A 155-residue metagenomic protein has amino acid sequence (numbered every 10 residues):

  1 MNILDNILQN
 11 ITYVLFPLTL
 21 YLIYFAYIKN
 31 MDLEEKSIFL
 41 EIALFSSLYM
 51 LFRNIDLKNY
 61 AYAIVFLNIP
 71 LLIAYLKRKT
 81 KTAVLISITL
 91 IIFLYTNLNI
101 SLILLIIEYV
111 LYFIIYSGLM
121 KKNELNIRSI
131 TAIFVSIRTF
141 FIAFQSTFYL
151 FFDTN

Functional and structural regions predicted by a protein language model:
M1-L22, L57-A61, F66, S101-N155: Membrane-embedded alpha-helical hairpins and interfacial helices in multi-pass inner-membrane proteins
Q9, F25-L57, I92-F113: Membrane-interacting alpha-helical segments
T12-P17, I38-L51, L85-T89, V135-T139: Alpha-helical transmembrane segments
A26-N30, I69-P70, R138: Short, mixed-charge, low-aromatic patches
K29, K36, K58, K77-K81 (+1 more regions): Context-gated lysine
D32-I42, T80-A83, N126-F134: Membrane-interfacial loop-to-transmembrane alpha-helix junctions, especially the N-terminal start
M50, L72-I73, I92, I114 (+1 more regions): Alpha-helical transmembrane segments of multipass membrane proteins
V65-A83, I114-L119: Generic transmembrane alpha-helix motif of multi-pass integral membrane proteins
